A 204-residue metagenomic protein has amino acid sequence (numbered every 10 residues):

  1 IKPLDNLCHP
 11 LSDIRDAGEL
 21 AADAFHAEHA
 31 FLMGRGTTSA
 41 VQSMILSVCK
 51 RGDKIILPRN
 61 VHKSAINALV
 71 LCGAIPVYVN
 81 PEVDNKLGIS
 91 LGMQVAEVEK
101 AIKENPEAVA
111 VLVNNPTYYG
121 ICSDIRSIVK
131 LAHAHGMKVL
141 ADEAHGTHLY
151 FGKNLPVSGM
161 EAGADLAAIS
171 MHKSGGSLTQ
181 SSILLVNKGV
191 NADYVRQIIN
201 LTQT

Functional and structural regions predicted by a protein language model:
I1-R15: A glycine-/small-polar-enriched, mobile loop at the entrance of the PLP active site in fold-type I
N6-H9, A24-A27, T37-T204: Conserved PLP-enzyme active-site core in the AAT-like
D16-A24: PLP-dependent amino-acid enzyme catalytic core
A30-G34: Glycine-rich active-site/cofactor-binding loop and its immediate structural neighborhood
